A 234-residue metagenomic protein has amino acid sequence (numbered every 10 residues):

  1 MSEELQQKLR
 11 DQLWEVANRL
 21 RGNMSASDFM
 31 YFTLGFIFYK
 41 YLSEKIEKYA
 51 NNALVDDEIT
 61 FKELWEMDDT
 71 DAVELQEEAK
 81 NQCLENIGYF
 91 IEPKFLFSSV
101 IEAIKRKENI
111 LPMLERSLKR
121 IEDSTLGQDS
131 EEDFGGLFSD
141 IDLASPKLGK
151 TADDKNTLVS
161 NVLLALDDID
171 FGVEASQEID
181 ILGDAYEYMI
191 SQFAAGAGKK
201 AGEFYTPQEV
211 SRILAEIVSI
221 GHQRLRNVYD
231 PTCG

Functional and structural regions predicted by a protein language model:
M1-Q223: Non-catalytic, mostly N-terminal accessory regions of nucleic-acid modification and defense proteins
R224-T232: Conserved class I S-adenosyl-L-methionine
